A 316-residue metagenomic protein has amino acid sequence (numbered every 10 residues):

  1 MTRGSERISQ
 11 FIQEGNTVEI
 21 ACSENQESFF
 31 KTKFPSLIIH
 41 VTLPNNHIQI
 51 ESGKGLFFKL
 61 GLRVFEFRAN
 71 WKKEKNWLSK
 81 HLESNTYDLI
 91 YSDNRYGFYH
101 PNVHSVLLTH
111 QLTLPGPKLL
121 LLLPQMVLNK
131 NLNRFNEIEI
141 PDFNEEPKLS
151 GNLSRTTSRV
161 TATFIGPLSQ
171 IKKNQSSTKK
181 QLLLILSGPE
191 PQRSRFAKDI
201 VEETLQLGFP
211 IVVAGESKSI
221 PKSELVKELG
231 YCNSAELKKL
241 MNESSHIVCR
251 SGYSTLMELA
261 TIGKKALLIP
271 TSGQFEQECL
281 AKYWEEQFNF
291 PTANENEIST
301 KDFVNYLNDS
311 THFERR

Functional and structural regions predicted by a protein language model:
I8, T163-H246, N296: Donor-nucleotide binding loops and adjacent catalytic segments primarily of GT-B fold Leloir glycosyltransferases
Q10-V64: Conserved nucleotide-sugar phosphate-binding/catalytic loop shared by glycosyltransferases and other
S23-S28, I90-G97, N144-E146, I211-P221: Short, polar loop motifs at secondary-structure junctions
L56-G97: Conserved nucleotide-sugar donor-binding subdomain of glycosyltransferases
S84-T86, N133-R134, Q181, N242-E243: Alpha-helix C-terminal capping/helix-to-coil transition sites in glycosyltransferase folds
T109, P115-P191, E216-S217: A nucleotide-sugar donor-handling region in carbohydrate enzymes
Y231, T261-D309: Nucleotide-sugar donor-binding patch of glycosyltransferase catalytic domains
E236-C279: A donor-sugar binding/catalytic signature common to diverse glycosyltransferases and related nucleotide-sugar
